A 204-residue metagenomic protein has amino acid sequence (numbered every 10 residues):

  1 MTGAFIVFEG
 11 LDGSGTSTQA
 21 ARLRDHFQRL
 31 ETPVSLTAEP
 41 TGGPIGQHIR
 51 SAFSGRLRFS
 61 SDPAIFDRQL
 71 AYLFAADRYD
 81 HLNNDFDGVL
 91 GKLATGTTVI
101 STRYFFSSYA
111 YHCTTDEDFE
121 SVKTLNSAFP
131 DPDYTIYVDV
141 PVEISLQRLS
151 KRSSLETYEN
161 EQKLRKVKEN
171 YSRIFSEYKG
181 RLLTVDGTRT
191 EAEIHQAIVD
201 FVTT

Functional and structural regions predicted by a protein language model:
T2-F5: Pre-Walker A (Motif I) flank of P-loop NTPase domains
F8: Hydrophobic anchor at the beta1->P-loop junction of P-loop NTPases
L11: P-loop (Walker A) phosphate-binding loop of NTP-binding proteins
T16: Conserved lysine of the Walker
Q19: Hydrophobic positions on the alpha1 helix immediately C-terminal to the Walker A/P-loop
R24, E143-T204: NTP-dependent small-molecule kinase module
T32-T124: ATP-dependent small-molecule kinase phosphotransfer cores that center on conserved nucleotide phosphate-binding segments
F106-E169: A glycine- and Lys/Arg-enriched "phosphate-lid" helix/loop adjacent to the NTP-binding pocket of small-molecule kinases
